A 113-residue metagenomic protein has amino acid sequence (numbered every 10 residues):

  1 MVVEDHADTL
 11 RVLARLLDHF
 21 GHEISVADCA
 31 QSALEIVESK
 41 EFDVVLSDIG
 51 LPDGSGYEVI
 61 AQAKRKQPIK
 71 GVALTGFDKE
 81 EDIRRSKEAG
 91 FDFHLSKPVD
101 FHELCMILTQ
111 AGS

Functional and structural regions predicted by a protein language model:
A7-S25: Two-component/phosphorelay signaling modules centered on CheY-like receiver
L10, P52, K79: The feature encodes the CheY-like receiver
A14, E81, V99-L108: C-terminal output helix
G21-C29, I36-V37: Short hydrophobic/Thr-rich beta-strand motif most characteristic of the beta2 strand and flanking loop of CheY-like
C29-S32, S55-E58: Acidic catalytic/metal-coordinating carboxylates
K40-L46, L51: Active-site beta3 strand of CheY-like receiver
E58, D78-H94, M106: Alpha4 helix (beta4-alpha4-beta5 surface) of REC/receiver domains from two-component response regulators
